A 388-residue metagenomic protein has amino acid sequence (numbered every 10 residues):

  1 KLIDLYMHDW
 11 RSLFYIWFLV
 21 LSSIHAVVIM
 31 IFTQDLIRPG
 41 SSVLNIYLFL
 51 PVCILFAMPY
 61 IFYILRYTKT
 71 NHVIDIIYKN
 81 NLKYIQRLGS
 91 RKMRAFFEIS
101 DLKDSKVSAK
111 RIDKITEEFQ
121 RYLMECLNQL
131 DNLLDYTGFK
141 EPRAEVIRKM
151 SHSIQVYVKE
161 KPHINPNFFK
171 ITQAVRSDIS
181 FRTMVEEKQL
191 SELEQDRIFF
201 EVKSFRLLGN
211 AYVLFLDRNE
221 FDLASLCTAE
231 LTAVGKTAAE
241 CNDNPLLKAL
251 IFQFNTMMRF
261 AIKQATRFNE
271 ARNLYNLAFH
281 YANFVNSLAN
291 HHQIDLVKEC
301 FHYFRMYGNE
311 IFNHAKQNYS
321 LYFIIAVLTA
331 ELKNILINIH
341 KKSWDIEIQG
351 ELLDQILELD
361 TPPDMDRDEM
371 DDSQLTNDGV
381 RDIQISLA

Functional and structural regions predicted by a protein language model:
K1: Residues that scaffold, gate, or flank divalent-cation-dependent active/transport sites
D4-M7, I16-P51, L55-N71: Transmembrane helix-loop junctions at the membrane interface of multipass transporters and ion channels
R66-A388: Soluble C-terminal extramembrane regulatory/interaction domains of multi-pass membrane proteins
